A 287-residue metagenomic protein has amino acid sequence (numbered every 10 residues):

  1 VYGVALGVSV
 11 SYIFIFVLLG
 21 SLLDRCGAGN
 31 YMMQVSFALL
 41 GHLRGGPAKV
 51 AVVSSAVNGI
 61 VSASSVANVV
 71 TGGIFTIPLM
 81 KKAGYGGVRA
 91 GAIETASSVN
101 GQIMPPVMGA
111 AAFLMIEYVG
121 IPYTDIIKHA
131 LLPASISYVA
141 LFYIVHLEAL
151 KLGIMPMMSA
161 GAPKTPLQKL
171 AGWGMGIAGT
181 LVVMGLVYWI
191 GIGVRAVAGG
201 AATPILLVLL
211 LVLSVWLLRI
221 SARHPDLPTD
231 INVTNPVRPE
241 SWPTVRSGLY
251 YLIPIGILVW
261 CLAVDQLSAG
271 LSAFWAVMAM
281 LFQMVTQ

Functional and structural regions predicted by a protein language model:
V1-N30, V264, A269-A276: Core transmembrane alpha-helical segments of multi-pass membrane transporters/permeases
Y2-G7, R44, T244-G248: Helix-boundary and loop/linker segments of multi-pass membrane transporters
I13, V17, S21-C26, N30 (+8 more regions): Transmembrane alpha-helical segments of multi-pass membrane transport proteins and ion-pumping complexes
N30-L40, F75-T76, P122, L152-G161 (+1 more regions): Flexible loop linkers connecting adjacent transmembrane helices in multi-pass alpha-helical membrane transporters
M33-G101, V107-L114, G120: Hydrophobic transmembrane alpha-helices that form the pore/transport pathway of multi-pass ion and small-solute
I116-L132: Helix-coil boundary and interhelical linker segments in multi-pass alpha-helical membrane proteins
K128-Q287: Long, contiguous bundles of hydrophobic transmembrane helices that form the permeation core of multi-pass
